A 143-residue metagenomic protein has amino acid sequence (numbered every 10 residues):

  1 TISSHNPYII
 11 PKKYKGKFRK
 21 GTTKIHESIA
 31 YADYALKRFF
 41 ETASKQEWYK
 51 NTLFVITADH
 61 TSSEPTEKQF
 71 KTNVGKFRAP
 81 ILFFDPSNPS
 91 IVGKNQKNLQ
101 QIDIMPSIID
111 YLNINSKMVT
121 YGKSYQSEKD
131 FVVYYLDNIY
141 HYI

Functional and structural regions predicted by a protein language model:
T1-I143: Solvent-exposed soluble domains appended to multi-pass membrane proteins
